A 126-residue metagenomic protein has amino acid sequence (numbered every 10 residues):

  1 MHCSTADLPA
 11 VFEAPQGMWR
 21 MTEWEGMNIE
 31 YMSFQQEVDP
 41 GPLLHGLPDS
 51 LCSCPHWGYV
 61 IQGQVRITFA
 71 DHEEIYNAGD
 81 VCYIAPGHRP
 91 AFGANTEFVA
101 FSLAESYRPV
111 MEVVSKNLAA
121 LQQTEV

Functional and structural regions predicted by a protein language model:
M1-G41, P48, S115, A120-V126: A short, N-terminal "cap"/entry segment at the start of jelly-roll beta-barrel domains of the cupin/DSBH fold
E25, T68-H72, G93-N95: Short strand-coil-strand connectors
M27, P86-M111: Ligand-binding loop in jelly-roll beta-barrel domains
Q35-G41, Q62-V65, S106: Short, charged/polar surface micro-motifs in flexible loops or helix N-caps
G41-L43, N77-G79, P109-V113: A short, polar/proline- and glycine-enriched secondary-structure boundary/capping micro-motif
S50-I67: Short, conserved beta-strand element in jelly-roll/cupin
R66, I75, E97-V99: General beta-strand recognition
F69-H88: Short acidic-glycine-tyrosine-enriched beta hairpin
